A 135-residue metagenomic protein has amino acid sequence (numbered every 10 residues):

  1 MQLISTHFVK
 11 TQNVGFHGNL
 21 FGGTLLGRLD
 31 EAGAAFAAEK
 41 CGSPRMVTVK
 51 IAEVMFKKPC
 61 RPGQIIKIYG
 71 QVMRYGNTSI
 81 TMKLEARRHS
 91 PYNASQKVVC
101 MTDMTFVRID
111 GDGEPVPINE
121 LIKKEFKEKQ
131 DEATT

Functional and structural regions predicted by a protein language model:
M1-K50, V107-T135: Hot-dog-fold acyl-thioester-processing enzymes
L3, R61-P62, M73-T135: HotDog/MaoC-like acyl-thioester-processing domains
V9-N13, I51-K58, R88-S90: Short, well-ordered turn and helix-capping elements at secondary-structure junctions
A34-Y69, M73-Y75, S79-T81, K97-T102: Hydrophobic beta-strand-centered segment that forms part of the acyl-chain substrate-binding groove
